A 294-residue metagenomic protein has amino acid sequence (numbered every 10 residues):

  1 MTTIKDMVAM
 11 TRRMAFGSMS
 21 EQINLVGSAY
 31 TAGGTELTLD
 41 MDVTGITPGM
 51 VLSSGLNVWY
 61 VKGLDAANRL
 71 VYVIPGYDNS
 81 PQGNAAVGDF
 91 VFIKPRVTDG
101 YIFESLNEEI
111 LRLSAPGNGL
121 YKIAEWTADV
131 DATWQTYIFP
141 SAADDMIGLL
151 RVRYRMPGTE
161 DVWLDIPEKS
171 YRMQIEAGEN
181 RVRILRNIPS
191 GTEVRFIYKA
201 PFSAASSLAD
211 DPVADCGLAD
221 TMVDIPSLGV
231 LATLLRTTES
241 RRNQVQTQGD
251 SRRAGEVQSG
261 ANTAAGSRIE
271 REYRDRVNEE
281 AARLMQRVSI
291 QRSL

Functional and structural regions predicted by a protein language model:
M1-E36, D42-L294: Glycine-enriched, solvent-exposed interface loops adjoining structured elements
